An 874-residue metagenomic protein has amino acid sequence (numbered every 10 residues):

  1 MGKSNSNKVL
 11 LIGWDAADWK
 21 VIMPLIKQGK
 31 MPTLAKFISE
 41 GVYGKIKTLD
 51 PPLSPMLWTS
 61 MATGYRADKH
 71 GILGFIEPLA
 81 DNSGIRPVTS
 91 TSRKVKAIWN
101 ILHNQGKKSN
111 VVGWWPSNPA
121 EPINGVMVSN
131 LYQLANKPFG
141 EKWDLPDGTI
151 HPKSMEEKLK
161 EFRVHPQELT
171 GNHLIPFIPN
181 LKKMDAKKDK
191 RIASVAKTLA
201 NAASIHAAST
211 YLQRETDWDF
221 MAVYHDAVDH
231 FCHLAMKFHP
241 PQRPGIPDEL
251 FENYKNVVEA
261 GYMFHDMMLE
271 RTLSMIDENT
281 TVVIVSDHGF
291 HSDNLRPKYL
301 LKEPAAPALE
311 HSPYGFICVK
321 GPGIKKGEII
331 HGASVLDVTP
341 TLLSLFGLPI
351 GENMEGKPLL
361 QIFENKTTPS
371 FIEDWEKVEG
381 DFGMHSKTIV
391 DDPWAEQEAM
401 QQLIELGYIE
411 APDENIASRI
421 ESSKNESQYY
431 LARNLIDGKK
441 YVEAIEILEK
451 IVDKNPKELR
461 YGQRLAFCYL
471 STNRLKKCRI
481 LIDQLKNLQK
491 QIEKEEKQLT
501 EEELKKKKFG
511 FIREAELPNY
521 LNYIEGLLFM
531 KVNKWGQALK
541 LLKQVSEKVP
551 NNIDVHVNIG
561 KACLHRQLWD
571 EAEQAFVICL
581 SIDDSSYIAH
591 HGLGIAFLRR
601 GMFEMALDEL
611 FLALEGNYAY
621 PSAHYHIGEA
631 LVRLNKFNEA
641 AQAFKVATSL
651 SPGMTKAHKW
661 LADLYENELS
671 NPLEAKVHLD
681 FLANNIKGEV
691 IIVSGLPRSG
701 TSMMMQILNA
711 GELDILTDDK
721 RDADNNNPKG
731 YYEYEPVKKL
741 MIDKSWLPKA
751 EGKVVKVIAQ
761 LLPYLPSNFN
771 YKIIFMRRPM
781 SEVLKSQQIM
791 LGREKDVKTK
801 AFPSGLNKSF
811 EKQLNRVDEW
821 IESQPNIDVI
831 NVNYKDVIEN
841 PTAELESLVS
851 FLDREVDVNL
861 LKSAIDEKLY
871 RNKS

Functional and structural regions predicted by a protein language model:
M1-S4, K20-V21, V195-M221, F231-H233 (+3 more regions): A long, amphipathic alpha-helix that forms part of the scaffold/cap immediately adjacent to metal-dependent active
L11-G13, T33, A260-L301, L342: Metal-dependent active-site segment of extracytoplasmic phospho-/sulfohydrolases and closely related
Y65-E249: His/Asp/Glu-rich, glycine-adjacent segments that coordinate divalent cations and/or stabilize oxyanion chemistry on
N124-L131, I686-E751, A864-K873: PAPS-dependent sulfotransferase catalytic core
E270-L273, L300-P349, N365: Substrate-binding rim/cap in mid-to-C-terminal beta-strand-loop elements of soluble/periplasmic
N279-G321, E355, F371-W375: Histidine-centered active-site microenvironments of extracellular/periplasmic hydrolases and transferases
K439-E446, T472-L481, K506, L517 (+9 more regions): Structural signature of tandem alpha-helical TPR/SEL1-like repeats, specifically the intra-repeat loop/turn
